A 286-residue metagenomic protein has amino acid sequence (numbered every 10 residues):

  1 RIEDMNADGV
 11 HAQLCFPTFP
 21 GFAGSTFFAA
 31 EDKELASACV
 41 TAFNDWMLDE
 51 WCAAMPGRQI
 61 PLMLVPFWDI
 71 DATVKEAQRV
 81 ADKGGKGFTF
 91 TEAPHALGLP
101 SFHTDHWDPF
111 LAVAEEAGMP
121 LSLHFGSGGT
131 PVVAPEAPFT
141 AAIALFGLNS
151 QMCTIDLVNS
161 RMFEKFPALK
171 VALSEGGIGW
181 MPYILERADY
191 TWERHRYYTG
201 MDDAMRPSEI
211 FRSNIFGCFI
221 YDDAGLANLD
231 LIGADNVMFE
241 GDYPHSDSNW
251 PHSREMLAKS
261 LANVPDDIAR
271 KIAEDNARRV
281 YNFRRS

Functional and structural regions predicted by a protein language model:
R1-A12, D45-A53, K75-Q78, S160-R161 (+5 more regions): Mid-to-C-terminal alpha-helical segments outside catalytic/metal-binding sites
R1-T91, I220: Mid-domain alpha/beta scaffold segments of enzyme catalytic cores
F16-P20, F125-G129, Y243-S246: Short glycine-enriched loops at secondary-structure junctions
F22-T26, G129-A137, N249-W250: Short acidic/His/Gly/Ser-rich catalytic and metal-binding motifs that mark active-site loops of diverse hydrolases
F27-D32, P135-L145, S253-A258: Short glycine/proline- and charge-enriched loop/turn segments that cap or connect secondary-structure elements
L35, G57-Q59, V65, D71-M238: Catalytic pocket-lining loop regions of alpha/beta-barrel enzymes, especially the amidohydrolase/enolase/GH5 lineages
C39, F110, A269-A273: Extended, well-ordered alpha-helical scaffold segments
